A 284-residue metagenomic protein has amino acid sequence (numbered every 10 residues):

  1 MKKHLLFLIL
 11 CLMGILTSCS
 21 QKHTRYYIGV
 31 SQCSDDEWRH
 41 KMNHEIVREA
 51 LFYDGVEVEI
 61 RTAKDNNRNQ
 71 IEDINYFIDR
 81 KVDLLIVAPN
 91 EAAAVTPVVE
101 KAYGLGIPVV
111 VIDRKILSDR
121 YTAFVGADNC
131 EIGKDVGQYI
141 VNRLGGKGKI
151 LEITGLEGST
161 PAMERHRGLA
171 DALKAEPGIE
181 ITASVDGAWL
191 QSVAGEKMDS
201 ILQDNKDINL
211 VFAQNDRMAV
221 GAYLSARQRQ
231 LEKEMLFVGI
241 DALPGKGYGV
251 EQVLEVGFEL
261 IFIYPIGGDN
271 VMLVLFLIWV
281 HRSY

Functional and structural regions predicted by a protein language model:
M1-H4: Positively charged n-region of N-terminal signal peptides that target proteins for export
F7-I15: Bacterial N-terminal signal peptides
C19-Y284: A residue-level marker of the well-folded mature domains of exported/periplasmic proteins
